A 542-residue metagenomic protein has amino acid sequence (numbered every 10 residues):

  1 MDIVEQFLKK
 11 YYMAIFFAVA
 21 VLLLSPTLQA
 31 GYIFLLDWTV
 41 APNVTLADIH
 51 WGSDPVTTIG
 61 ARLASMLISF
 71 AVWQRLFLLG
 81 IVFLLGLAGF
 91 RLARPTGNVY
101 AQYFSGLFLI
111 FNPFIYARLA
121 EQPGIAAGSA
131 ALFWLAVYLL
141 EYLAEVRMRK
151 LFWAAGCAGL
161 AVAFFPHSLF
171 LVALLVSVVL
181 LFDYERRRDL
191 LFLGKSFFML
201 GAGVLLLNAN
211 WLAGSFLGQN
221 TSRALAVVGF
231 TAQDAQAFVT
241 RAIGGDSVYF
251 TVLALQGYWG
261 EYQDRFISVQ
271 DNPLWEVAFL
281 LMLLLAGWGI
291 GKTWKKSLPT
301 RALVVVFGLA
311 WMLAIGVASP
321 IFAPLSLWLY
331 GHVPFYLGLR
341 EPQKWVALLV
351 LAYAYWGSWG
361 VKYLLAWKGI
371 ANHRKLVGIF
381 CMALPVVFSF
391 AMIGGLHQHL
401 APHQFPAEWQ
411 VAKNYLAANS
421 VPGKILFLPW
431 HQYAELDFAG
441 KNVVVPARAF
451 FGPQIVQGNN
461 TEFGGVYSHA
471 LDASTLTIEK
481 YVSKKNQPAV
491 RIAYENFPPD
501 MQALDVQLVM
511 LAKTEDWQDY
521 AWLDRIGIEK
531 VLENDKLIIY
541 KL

Functional and structural regions predicted by a protein language model:
M1-I15: N-terminal membrane topogenic signal
E5-F7, R186-F197, L284-L325, W367-L376: Membrane-interface helix-loop-helix junctions at transmembrane boundaries of multi-pass membrane enzymes, predominantly
F16-L22, F83-L92, Y100-Y184, S196-F216 (+2 more regions): Membrane-embedded helix bundles of polyisoprenyl
F16-L85, L107-S129, D234-R265, A318-F322 (+5 more regions): Membrane-interface coil-to-helix junctions
W38-A47, L63, I115-A126, F230-T231 (+6 more regions): Membrane-helix boundary/interfacial segments in multi-pass membrane proteins
P42-V44, H50-P55, G201-G203, L207-I290 (+2 more regions): Periplasmic/ER-lumenal interhelical loops and adjacent helix-loop junctions in multi-pass membrane proteins
F77-A88, G128-A131, F279-M282, L349 (+1 more regions): Transmembrane alpha-helices of multi-pass, membrane-embedded glycan-processing enzymes that use lipid-linked
R147, L217, A224-Q236, R265-V269 (+4 more regions): Extracytoplasmic
